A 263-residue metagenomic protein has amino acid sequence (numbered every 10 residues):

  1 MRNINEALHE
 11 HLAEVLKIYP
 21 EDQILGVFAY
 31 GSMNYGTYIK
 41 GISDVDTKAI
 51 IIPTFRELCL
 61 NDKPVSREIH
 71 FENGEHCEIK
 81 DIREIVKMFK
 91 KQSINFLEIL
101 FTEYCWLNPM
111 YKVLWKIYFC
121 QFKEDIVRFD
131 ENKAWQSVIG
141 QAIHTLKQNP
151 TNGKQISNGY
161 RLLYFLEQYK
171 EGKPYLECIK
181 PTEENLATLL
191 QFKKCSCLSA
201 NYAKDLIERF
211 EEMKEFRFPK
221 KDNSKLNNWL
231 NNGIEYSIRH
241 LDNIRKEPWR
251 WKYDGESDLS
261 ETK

Functional and structural regions predicted by a protein language model:
M1-A29: Helical scaffold of the NTase/Pol beta-like nucleotidyltransferase catalytic core
M1-E10, L190, K214-K221, D254: N-terminal regions immediately upstream of nucleotidyltransferase
D22, K40-I42, K154: A generic fold-level signal
G26-A29, I50, E98-I99, Q168-E171: A structural signal for short, well-ordered beta-strand segments and their strand-loop junctions that often border
G31-E72, G159: Catalytic metal-binding acidic patch
L60, E171-G172: Short conserved micro-motifs at the rims of enzyme active sites and ligand-binding pockets
V65-K170, E177-C197, Y202, G255-K263: Conserved NTP/Mg2+-binding pocket subregion across the NTase superfamily
K204-K252: Low-complexity intrinsically disordered segments
